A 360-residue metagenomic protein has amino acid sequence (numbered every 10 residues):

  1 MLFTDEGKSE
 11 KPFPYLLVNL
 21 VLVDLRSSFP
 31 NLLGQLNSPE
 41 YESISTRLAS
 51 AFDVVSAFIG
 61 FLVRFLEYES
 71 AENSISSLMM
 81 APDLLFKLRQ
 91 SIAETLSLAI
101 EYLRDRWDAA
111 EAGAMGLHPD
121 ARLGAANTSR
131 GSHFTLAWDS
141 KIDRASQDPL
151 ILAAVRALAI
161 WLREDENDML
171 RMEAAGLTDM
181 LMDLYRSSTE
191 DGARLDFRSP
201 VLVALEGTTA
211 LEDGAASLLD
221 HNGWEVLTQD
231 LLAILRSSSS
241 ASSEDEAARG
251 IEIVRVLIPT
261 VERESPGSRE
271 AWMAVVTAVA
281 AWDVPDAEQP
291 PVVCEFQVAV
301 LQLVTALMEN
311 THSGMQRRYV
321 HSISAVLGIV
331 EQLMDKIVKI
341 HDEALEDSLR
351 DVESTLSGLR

Functional and structural regions predicted by a protein language model:
M1-R360: Extended alpha-helical scaffold regions
